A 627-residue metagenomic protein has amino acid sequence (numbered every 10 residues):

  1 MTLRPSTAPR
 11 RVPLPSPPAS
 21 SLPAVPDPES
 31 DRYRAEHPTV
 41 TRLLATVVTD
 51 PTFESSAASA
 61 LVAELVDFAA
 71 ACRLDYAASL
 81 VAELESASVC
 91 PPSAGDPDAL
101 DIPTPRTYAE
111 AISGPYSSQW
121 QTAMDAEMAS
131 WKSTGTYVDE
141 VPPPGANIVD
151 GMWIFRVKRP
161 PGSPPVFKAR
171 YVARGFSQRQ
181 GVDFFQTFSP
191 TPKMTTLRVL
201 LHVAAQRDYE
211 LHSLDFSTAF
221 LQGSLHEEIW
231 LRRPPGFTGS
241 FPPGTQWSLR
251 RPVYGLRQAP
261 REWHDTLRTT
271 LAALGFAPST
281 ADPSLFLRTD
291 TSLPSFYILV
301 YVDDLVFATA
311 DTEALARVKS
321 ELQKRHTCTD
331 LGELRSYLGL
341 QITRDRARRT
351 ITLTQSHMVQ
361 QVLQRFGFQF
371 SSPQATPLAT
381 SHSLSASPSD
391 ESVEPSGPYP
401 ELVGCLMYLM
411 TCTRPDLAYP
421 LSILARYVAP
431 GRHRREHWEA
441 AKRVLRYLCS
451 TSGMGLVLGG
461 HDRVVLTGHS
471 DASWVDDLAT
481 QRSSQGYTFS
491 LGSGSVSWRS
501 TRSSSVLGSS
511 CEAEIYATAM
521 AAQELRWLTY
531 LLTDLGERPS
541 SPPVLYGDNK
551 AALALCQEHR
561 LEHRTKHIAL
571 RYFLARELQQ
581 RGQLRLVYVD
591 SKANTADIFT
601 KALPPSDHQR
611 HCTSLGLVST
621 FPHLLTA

Functional and structural regions predicted by a protein language model:
M1-T269, A273-T280, L285, H623-A627: Chromodomain-type histone methyl-lysine reader module
R4, Y108, M124-E127, W131 (+29 more regions): Mobile genetic element proteins and their domesticated derivatives, centered on retroelements and DNA transposons
V157, F220-R233, R257-Q258, R288-H326 (+3 more regions): Catalytic palm subdomain of template-directed nucleic-acid polymerases, centered on the conserved carboxylate motif
R170-Q178, L406, G468-C511: RNase H-like nuclease fold core
L201, V253, L331-G453, D590 (+1 more regions): C-terminal reverse transcriptase regions that engage the nucleic-acid substrate
S213-T218, S248-L256, T280-T309, L322 (+8 more regions): Catalytic palm active-site di-aspartate
L274, P278-A281, V306-V359, L363-F366 (+4 more regions): Polymerase palm active-site segment centered on the conserved acidic dipeptide of motif C
S336, V465, T501-A627: RNase H-like nuclease module associated with reverse transcription
